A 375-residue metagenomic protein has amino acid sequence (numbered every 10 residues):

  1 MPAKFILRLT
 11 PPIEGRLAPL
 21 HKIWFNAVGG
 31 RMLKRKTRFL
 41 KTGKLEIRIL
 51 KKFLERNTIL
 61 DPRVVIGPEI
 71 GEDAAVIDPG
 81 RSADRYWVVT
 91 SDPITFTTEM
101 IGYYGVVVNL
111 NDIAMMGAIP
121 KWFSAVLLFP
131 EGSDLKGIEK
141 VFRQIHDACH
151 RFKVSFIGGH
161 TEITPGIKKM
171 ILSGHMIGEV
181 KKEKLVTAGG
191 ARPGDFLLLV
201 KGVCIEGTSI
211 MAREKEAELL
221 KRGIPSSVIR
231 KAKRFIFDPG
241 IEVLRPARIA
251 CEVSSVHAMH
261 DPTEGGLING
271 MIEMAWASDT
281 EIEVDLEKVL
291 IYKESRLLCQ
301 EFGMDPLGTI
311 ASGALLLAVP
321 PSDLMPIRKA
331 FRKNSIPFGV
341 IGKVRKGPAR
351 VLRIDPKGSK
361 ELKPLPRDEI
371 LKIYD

Functional and structural regions predicted by a protein language model:
A27, K41-L50, T58, K333-D375: Acidic, Ser/Thr/Pro-rich beta/coil linker or hinge segments at domain junctions
L40-V200, I205: Glycine-rich phosphate/pyrophosphate-binding loop regions near the starts of catalytic domains
I66-E69, P262-T263, E281-L290, G308-I310 (+1 more regions): Beta-strand->loop->alpha-helix junctions that form or flank phosphate-binding loops in nucleotide-handling enzymes
G67-E69, I77-A83, C149, T164-K169 (+7 more regions): Solvent-exposed alpha-helices and their adjacent loops that cap or buttress functional pockets in soluble metabolic
P130-G132, R234-A311: Active-site-proximal betaalpha loop/short-helix elements that scaffold phosphoryl/nucleotidyl transfer chemistry
K181-D238: Phosphate/diphosphate-binding glycine-rich loops and adjacent basic-rich segments that engage nucleotide
V319-L324: Helix N-cap motif at beta-to-alpha junctions
